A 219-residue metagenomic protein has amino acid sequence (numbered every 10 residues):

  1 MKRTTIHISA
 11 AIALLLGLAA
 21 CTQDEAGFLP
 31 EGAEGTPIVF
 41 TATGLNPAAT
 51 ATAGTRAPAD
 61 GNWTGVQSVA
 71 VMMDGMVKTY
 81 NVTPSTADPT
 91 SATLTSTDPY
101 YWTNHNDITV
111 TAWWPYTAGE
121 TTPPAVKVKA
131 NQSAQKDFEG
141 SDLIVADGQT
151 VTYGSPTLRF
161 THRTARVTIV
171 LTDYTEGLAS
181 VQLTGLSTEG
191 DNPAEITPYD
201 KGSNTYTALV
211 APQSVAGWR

Functional and structural regions predicted by a protein language model:
K2-A11, L18-R219: Sec-type signal peptide cleavage vicinity
